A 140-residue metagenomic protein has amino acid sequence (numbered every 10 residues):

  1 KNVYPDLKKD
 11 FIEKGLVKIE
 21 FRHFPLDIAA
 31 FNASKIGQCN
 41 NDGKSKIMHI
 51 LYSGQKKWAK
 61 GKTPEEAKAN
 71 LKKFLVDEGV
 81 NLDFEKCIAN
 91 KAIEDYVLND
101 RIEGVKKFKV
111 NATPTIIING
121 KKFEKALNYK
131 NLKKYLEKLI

Functional and structural regions predicted by a protein language model:
K1-V76: Structural alpha/beta surface segment adjacent to cysteine/selenocysteine redox centers across thiol/disulfide enzymes
K1-Y4, K8, K73-I140: C-terminal cap of thioredoxin/glutaredoxin-like
